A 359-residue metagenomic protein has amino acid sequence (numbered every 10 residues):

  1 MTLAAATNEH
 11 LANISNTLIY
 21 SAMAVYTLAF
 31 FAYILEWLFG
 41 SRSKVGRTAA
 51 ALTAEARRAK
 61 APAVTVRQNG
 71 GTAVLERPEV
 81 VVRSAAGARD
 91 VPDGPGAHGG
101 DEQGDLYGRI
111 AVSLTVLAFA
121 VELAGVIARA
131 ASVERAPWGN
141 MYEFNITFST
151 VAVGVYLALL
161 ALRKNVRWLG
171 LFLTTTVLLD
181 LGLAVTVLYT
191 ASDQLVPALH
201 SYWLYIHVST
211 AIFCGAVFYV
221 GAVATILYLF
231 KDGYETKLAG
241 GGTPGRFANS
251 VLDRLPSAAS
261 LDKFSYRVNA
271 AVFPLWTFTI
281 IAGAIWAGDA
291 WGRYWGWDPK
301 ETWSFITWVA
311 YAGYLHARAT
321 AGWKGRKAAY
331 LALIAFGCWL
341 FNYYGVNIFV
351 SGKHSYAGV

Functional and structural regions predicted by a protein language model:
M1-G292, G296-V359: Polytopic transmembrane helical bundles with strong interfacial aromatic enrichment
